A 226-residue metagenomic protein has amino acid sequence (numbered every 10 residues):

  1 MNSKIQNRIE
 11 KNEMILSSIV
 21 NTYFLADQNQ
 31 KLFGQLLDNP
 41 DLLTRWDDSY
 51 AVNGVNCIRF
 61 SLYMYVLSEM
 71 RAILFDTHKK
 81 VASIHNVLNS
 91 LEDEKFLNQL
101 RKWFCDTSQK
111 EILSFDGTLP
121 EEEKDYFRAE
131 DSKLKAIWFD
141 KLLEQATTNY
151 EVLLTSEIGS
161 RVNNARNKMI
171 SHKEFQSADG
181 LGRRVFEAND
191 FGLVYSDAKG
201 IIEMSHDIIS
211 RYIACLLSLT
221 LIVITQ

Functional and structural regions predicted by a protein language model:
M1-E157, R184-Q226: Amphipathic alpha-helical interface segments
V152-G180: Histidine-centered, metal-coordinating catalytic motifs and their short helical/loop contexts
